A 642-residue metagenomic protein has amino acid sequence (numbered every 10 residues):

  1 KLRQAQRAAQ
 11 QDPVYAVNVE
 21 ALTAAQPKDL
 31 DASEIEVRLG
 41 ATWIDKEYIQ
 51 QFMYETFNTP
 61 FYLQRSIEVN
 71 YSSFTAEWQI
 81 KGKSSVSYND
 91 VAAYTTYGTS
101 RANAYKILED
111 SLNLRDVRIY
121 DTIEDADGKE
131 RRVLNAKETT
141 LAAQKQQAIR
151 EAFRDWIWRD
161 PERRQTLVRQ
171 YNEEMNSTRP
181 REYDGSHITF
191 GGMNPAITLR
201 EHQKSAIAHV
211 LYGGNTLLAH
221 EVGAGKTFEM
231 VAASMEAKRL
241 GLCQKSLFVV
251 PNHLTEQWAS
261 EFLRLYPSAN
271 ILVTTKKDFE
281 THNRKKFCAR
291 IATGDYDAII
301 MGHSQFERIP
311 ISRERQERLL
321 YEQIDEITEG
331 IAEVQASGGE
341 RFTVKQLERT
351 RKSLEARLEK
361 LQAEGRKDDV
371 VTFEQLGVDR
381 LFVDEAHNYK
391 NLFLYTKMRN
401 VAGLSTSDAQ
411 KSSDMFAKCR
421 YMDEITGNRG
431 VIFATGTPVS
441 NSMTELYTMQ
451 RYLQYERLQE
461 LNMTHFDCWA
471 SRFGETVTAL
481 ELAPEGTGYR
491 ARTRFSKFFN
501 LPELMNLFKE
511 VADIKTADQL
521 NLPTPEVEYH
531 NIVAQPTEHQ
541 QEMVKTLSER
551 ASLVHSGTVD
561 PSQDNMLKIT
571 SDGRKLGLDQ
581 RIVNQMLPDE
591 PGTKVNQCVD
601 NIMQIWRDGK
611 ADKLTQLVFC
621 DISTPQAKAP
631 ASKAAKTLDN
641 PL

Functional and structural regions predicted by a protein language model:
K1-S177, P267, I291-I299, R315-E333 (+2 more regions): Charged, low-complexity intrinsically disordered regions
S177-A219: Conserved pre-motif I regulatory segment
E221-A224, E229-S260, Y266-N270, I425-G430: Conserved SF1/SF2 helicase motif Ia
Q244-P251, L614-I622: Conserved RecA-like ASCE P-loop NTPase motor core of nucleic-acid helicases/translocases
H253-F279, K286, R290-T293, L453-R457: Conserved helix-turn-beta segment of the N-terminal RecA-like "Helicase ATP-binding" lobe in SF1/SF2 helicases
T274-R284, H303-R308, D621-S623: Conserved helicase motor
R284-I331, A336-K345, R349-R380, K411-T444 (+3 more regions): Inter-lobe coupling linker of SF2 helicases/translocases
S623-L642: Conserved helicase motor "Helicase C" RecA-like lobe of SF1/SF2 P-loop NTPases
